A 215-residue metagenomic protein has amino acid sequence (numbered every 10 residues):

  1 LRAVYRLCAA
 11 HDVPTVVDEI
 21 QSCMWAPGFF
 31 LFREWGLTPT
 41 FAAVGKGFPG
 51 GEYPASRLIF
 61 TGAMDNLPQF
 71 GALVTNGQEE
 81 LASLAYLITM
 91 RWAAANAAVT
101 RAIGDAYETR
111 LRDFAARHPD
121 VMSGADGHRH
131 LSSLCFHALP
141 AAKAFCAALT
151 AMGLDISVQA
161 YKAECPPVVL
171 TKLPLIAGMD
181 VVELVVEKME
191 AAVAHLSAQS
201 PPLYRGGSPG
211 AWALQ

Functional and structural regions predicted by a protein language model:
L1-Q215: Conserved N-terminal phosphate-binding loop of PLP-dependent enzymes in the Aspartate aminotransferase
